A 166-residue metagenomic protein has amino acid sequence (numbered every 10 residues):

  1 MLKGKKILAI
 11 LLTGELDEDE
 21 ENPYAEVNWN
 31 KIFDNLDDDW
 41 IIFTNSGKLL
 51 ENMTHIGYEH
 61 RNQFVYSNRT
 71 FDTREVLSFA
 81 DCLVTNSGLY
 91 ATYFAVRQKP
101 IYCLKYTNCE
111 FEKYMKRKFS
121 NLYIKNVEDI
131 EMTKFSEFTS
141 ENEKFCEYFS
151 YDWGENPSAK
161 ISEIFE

Functional and structural regions predicted by a protein language model:
M1-T54: Conserved catalytic-core segment of nucleotide-activated headgroup transferases in glycan assembly
K6, S78-C82, N121: Conserved acidic residues
G14-L16, E110, F145-F149: Extended, composition-driven regions rather than compact fold-specific motifs
F43, V65, C82-V84, Y102-L104 (+1 more regions): Hydrophobic/aromatic beta-strand patches that form the interior of the parallel beta-sheet core in alpha/beta enzyme
M53-R69: Nucleotide-activated donor-binding/catalytic signature segment of Leloir-type glycosyltransferases, i.e., the conserved
R69-Y114: A donor-sugar binding/catalytic signature common to diverse glycosyltransferases and related nucleotide-sugar
E112-T133: Change "using UDP/GDP/dTDP sugars" to "using nucleotide sugars
V127-E166: C-terminal amphipathic helix plus adjacent low-complexity, charged tail appended to glycosyltransferase catalytic
